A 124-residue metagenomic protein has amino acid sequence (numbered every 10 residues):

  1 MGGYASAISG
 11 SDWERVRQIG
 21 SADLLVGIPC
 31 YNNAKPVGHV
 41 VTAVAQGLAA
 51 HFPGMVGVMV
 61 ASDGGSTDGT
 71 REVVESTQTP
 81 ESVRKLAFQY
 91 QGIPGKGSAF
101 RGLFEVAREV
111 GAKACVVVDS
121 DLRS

Functional and structural regions predicted by a protein language model:
M1-Q46: N-proximal low-complexity "stem/linker" segments adjacent to membrane-targeting elements
G20-S21, H51-V56, S82-R84: Short helix-terminating capping/connector loops at secondary-structure junctions
I28, F52-S66: Short beta-strand/loop segment that forms part of the nucleotide-sugar
K35-H39, D68-T77: Acidic helix N-cap motif at the loop->helix transition within catalytic regions of sugar-transfer enzymes
V41-A49, E75, L103-F104: Short, well-ordered amphipathic alpha-helices
G57-V60, R71-G102, V106-V110: Conserved donor nucleotide-binding strand/loop of the catalytic core
D63-R71, L122: A conserved acidic beta->alpha catalytic loop
A112-R123: Short beta-strand-to-loop acidic/aromatic patch adjacent to the donor-nucleotide binding site
